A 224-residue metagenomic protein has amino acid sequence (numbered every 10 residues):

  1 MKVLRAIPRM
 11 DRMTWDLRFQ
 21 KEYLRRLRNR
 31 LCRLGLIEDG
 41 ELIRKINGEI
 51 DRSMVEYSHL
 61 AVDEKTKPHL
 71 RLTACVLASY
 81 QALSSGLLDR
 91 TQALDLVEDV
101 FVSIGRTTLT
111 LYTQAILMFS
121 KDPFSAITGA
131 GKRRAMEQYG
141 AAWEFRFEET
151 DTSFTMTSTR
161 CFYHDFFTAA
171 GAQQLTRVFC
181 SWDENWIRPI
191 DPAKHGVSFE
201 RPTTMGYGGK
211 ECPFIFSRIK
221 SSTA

Functional and structural regions predicted by a protein language model:
M1-L31, A193-M205, G209-A224: Activation/maturation switch segments at domain boundaries
M1-L83: N-terminal, charged low-complexity regulatory/assembly segments
K2, A6, I50, M54 (+8 more regions): Amphipathic, alpha-helical segments enriched in basic
L31, L83, R134-A135, D183-K194: Hydrophobic, Leu/Ile/Phe/Ala-enriched alpha-helical segments that form helix-helix packing faces
C75-L77, A82-T176: Amphipathic interaction/junction segments at domain boundaries or subunit interfaces
R146-A170, L175-V178, E184-I187, K194-A224: Short terminal or interdomain "cap/linker" segment that borders an active site or interface and mediates
